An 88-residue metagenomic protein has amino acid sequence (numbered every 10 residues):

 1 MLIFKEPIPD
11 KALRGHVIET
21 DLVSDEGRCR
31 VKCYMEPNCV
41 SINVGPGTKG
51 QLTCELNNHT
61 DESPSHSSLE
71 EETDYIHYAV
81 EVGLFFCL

Functional and structural regions predicted by a protein language model:
M1-L88: Extracellular disulfide-rich cysteine clusters
